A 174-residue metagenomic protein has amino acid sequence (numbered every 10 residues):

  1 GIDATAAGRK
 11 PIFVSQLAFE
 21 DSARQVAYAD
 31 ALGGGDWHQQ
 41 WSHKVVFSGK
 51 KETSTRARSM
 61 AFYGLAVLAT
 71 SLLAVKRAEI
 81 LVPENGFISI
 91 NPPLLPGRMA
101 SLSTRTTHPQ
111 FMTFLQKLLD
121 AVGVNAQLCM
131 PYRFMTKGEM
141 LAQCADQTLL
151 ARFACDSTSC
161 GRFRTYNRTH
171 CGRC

Functional and structural regions predicted by a protein language model:
G1-C174: Nucleotide-activated chemistry modules centered on ATP-dependent adenylation/adenylyltransferase
